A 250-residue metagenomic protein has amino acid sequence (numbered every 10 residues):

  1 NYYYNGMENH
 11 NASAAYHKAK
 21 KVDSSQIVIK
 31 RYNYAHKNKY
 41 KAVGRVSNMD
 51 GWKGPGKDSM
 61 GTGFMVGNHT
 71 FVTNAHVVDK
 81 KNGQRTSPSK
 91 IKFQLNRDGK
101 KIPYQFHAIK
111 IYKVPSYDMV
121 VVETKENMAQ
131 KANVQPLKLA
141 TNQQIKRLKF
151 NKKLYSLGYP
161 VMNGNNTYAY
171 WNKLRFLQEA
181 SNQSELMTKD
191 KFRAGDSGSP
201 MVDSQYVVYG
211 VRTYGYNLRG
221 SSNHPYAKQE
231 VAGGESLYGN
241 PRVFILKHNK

Functional and structural regions predicted by a protein language model:
N1-I27: Low-complexity, acidic Ser/Thr/Pro-rich repeat tracts that form intrinsically disordered stalk/linker regions of very
K20-K41, S47-M60, R85-K131: Conserved catalytic-core segment of clan PA serine endopeptidases
K41-K92, L174-A180, V202, Y206-Y209 (+1 more regions): Catalytic histidine site
F71-T73, D118-K125, L186-M187: A generic structural motif
V77-V78, R97-K100, K125-Q130, P160-M162 (+2 more regions): Acidic glycine-/aspartate-rich tracts in secreted/extracellular proteins
K81-N82, F106-K113, T124-M162: Active-site substrate-binding loop(s) of clan PA
K191-R212: Catalytic nucleophile loop of clan PA
T213-K250: C-terminal cap/linker of serine protease catalytic domains
